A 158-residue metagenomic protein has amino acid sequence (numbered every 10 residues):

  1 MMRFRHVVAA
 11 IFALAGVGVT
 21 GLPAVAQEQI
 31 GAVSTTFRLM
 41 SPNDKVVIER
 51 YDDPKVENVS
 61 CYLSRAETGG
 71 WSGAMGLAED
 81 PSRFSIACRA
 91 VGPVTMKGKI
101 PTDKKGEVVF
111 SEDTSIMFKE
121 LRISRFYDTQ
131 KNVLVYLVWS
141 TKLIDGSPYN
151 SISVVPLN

Functional and structural regions predicted by a protein language model:
M1-I11: Bacterial N-terminal signal peptides that target proteins for export
A15-V25: C-terminal segment of classical bacterial N-terminal signal peptides
Q27-S85: N-terminal secretory signal peptides
I48-Y51, I86-C88, I123, Y136 (+1 more regions): Generic structural hydrophobic/aromatic packing signal, biased to beta-strands
Y51-D53, A66, V91-P93, T141 (+1 more regions): Generic structural motif
D52-P54, D128-K131: Short, ordered beta-strand-loop transition motifs
S60-Y127: Mature extracytoplasmic domains of secretory-pathway proteins
T129-N158: C-terminal partner/receptor-binding element of secreted or periplasmic proteins
